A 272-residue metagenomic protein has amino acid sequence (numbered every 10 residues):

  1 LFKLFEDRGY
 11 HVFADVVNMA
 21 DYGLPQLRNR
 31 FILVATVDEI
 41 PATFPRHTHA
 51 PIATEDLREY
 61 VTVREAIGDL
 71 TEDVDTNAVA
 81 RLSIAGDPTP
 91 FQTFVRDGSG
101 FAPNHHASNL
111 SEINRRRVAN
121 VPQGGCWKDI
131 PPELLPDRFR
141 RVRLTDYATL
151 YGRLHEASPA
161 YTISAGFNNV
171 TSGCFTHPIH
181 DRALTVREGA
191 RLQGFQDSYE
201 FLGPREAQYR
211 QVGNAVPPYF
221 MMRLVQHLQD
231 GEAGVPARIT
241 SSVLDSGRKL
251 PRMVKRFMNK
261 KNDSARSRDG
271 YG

Functional and structural regions predicted by a protein language model:
L1-V142: Class I S-adenosyl-L-methionine
F91-G272: C-terminal target-recognition/interaction regions appended to catalytic cores
